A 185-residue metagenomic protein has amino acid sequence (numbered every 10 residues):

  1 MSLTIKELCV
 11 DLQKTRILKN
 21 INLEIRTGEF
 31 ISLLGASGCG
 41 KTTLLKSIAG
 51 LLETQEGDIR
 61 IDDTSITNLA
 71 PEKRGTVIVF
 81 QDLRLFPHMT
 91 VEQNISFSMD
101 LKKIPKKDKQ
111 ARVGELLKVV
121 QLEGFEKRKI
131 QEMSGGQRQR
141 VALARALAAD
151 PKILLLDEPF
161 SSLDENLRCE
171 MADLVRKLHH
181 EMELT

Functional and structural regions predicted by a protein language model:
L34-A36: The feature captures the beta-strand-to-loop junction immediately N-terminal to the Walker
S65-F80, L101, K106-Q110: ABC ATPase NBD coupling module
M89-S96: Short coil-to-helix segment of the ABC ATPase nucleotide-binding domain corresponding to the Q-loop/switch region
D100, K107-F125, R176-E181: Conserved ABC ATPase "signature" region
K129-M133, Q137: Conserved ABC ATPase signature
A148-K152: A short, proline-enriched helix->beta-strand linker immediately N-terminal to the Walker B motif in ABC-type P-loop
L154-D157: Catalytic Walker B motif of ABC-type/P-loop ATPase nucleotide-binding domains
